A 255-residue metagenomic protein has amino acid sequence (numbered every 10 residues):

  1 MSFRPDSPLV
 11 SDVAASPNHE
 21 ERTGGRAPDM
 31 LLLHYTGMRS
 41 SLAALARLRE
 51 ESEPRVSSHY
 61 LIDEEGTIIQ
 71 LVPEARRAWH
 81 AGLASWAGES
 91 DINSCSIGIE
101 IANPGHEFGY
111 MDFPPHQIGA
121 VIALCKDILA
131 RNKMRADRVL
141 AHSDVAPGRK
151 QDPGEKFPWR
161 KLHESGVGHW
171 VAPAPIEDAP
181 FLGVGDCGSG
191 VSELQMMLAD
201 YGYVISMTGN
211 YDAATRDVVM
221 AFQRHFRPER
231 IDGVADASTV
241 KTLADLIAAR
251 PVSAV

Functional and structural regions predicted by a protein language model:
S2-F3, T67, G82-A84, P114-D137 (+1 more regions): Cell-envelope/ECM-targeting effectors and their regulatory/trafficking segments
S2-R138: Active-site-adjacent loop/helix surface patches within enzyme catalytic domains that shape the substrate-binding cleft
P104, V145-A146: Short acidic/polar capping segments at secondary-structure boundaries
